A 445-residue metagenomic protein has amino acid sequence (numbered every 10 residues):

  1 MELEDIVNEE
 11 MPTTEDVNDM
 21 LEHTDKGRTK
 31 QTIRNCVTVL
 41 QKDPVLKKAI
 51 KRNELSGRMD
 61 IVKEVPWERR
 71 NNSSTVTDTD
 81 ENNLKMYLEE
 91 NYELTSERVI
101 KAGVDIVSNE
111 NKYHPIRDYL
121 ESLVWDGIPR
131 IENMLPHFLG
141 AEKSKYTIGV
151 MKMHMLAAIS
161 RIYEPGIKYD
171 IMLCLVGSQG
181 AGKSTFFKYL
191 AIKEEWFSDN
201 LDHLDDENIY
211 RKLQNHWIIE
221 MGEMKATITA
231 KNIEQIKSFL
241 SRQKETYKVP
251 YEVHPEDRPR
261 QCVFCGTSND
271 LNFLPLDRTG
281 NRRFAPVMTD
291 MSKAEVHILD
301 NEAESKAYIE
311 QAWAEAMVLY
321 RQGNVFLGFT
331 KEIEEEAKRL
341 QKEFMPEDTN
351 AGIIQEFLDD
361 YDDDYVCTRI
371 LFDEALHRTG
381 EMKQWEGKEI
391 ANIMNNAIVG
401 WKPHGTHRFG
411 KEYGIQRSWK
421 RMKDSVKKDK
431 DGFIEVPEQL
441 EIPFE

Functional and structural regions predicted by a protein language model:
M1-R130, K145, G149, G380-W385 (+3 more regions): N-terminal nucleic-acid engagement/recognition segments and initiation subdomains in replication, restriction
V104-Q214, R369: P-loop NTPase catalytic core of nucleic-acid-dependent motor ATPases
I209-Q214, V249-T267: AAA+/SF3 P-loop NTPase mechanochemical coupling elements
N215-W217, Q243, R260-V263, T279-A285: Short glycine-/polar-rich loops that comprise or flank the Walker A/P-loop and associated switch/sensor motifs
I218-L240, L274-G280: Conserved AAA+/SF3 P-loop NTPase catalytic/coupling segment centered on the Walker-B
I233-E256: Conserved catalytic/switch belt of AAA+ P-loop NTPases
L276-E295: A short helix-turn-beta junction within AAA+ P-loop NTPase domains corresponding to the substrate/partner-engaging
L327-E445: DNA transaction DNA-binding modules
